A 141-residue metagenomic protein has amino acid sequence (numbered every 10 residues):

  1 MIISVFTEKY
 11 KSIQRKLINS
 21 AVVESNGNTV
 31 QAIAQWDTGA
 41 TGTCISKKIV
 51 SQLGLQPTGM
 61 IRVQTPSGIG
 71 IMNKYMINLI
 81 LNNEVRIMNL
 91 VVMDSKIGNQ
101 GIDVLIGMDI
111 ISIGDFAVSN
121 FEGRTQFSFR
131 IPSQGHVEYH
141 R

Functional and structural regions predicted by a protein language model:
M1-R141: Pepsin/retropepsin-fold aspartyl endopeptidases
